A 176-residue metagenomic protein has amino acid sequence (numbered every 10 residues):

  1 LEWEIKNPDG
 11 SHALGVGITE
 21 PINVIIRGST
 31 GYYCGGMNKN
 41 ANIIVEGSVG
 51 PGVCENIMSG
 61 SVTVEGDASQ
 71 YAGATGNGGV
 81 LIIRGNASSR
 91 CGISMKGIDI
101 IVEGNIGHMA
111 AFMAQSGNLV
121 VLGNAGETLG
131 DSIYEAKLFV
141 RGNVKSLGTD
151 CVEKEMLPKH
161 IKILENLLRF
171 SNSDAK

Functional and structural regions predicted by a protein language model:
L1-K176: Long, distal/terminal scaffolding or interaction modules with repetitive or compositionally biased sequence
